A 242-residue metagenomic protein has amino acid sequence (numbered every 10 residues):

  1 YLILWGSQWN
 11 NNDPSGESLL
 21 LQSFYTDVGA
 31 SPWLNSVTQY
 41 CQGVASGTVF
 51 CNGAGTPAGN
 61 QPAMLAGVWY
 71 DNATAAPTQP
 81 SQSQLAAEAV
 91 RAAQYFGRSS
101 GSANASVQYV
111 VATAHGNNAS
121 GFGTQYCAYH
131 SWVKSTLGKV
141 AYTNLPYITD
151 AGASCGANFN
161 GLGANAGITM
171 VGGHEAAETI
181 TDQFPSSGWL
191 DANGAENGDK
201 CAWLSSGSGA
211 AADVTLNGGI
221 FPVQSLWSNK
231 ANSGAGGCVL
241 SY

Functional and structural regions predicted by a protein language model:
Y1, V107-Y109, G167-T169: Residue-level detector of short, conserved catalytic/binding motifs and their immediate flanks
Y1-A93, S205: N-terminal carbohydrate-binding/catalytic regions of secreted carbohydrate-active enzymes
L2, M170-D182: Active-site recognition of the HExxH zinc-binding catalytic motif
Q8-W9, G116-N118, P185-S186: Acidic glycine-/aspartate-rich tracts in secreted/extracellular proteins
P14, N165-G173: Short, charged, low-complexity patches
A76-G161: Metzincin-family zinc-dependent endopeptidase catalytic domain
F122-A166, D182-Y242: Metalloprotease/metallohydrolase-associated module, dominated by Zn2+-dependent proteases
